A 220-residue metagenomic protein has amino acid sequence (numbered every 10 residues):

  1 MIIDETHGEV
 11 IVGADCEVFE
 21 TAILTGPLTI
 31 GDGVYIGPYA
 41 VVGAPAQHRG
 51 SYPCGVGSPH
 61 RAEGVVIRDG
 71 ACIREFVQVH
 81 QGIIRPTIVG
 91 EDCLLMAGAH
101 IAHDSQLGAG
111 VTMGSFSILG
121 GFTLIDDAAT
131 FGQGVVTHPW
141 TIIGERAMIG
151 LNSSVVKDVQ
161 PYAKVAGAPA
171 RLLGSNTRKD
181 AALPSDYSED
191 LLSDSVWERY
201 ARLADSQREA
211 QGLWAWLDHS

Functional and structural regions predicted by a protein language model:
M1-L172: Structural signal for interior beta-strand "rungs" in well-ordered beta-sheet cores of soluble enzyme domains
A168, N176-Y187: Amphipathic alpha-helical blocks and their helix-capping loop/short-beta junctions
L183-S220: Intrinsically disordered, low-complexity terminal regions
